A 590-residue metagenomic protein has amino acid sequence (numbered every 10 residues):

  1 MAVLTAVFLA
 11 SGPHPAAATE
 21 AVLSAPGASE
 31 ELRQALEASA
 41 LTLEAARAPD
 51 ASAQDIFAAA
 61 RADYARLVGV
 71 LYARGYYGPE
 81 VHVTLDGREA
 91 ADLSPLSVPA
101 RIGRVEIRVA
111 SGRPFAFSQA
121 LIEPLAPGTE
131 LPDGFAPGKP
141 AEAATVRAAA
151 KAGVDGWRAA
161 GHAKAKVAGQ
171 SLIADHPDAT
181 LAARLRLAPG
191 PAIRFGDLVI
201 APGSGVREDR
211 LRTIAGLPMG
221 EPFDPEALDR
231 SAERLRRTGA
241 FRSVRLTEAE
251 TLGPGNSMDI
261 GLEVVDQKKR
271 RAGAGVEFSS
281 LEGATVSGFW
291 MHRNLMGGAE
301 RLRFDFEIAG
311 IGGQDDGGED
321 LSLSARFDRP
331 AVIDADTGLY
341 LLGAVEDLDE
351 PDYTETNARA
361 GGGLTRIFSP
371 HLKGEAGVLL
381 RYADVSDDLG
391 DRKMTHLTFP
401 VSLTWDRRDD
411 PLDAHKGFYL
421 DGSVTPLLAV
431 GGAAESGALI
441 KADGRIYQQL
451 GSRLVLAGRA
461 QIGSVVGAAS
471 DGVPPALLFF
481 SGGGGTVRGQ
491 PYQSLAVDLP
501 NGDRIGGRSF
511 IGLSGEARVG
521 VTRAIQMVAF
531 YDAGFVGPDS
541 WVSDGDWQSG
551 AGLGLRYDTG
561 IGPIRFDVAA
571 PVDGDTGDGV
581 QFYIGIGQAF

Functional and structural regions predicted by a protein language model:
A17-E31, E44-A284, R303-L321, R329-A331 (+2 more regions): Periplasmic polypeptide-binding modules associated with outer-membrane biogenesis and secretion
A168, V199, R245-T247, E263 (+10 more regions): Transmembrane beta-strands of outer-membrane beta-barrel proteins
A188, E263-V265, M291-R293, S324-P330 (+9 more regions): Transmembrane beta-barrel domains of outer membrane proteins
R237, R270-R271, E277-G283, G377 (+5 more regions): C-terminal outer-membrane beta-barrel translocator/porin domains of Gram-negative envelope proteins and their
R242, R270-A272, G283, N294-L302 (+6 more regions): Repeated loop/turn-to-beta-strand initiation elements of outer-membrane beta-barrel proteins
F278-V286, E307-L321, L348-N357, D387-K393 (+5 more regions): Solvent-exposed loop/turn segments connecting transmembrane beta-strands in outer-membrane beta-barrel proteins
D316-K393: Transmembrane beta-barrel wall of Gram-negative outer-membrane proteins
V542-F590: C-terminal beta-signal and terminal closure region of outer-membrane beta-barrel proteins
